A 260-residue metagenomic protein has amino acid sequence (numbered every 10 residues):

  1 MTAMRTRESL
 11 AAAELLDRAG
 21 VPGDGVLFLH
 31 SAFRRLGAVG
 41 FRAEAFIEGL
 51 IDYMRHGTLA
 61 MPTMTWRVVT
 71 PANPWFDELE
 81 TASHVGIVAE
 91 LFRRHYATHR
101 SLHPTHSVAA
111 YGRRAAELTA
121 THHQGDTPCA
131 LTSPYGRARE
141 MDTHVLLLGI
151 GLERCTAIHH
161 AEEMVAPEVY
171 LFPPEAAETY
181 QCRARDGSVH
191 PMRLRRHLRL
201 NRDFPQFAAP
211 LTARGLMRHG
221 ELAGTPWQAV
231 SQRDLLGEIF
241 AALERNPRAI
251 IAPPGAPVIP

Functional and structural regions predicted by a protein language model:
T6-E14: N-terminal basic/disordered segments at the start of proteins
E14-G20: Short amphipathic alpha-helix with an adjacent loop that forms part of the alpha/beta core around
G20-A72: N-terminal active-site beta-alpha-beta segment that forms phosphate/nucleotide-binding and substrate-recognition loops
H30, H159-H160: Histidine-centered active-site/metal-ligand motif
E44-F46, A161-A166: Short, solvent-exposed amphipathic alpha-helical segments in soluble enzyme and RNA/protein-processing domains
T70-H159: Internal, conserved structured core segments that host functional sites
V165-M192: Gly/Ser/Thr-rich active-site loops/lids in small-molecule metabolic enzymes that frequently grip phosphoryl groups
P191-P260: Acidic/aromatic/glycine-rich contiguous surface patches that form carbohydrate-binding/processing clefts and analogous
